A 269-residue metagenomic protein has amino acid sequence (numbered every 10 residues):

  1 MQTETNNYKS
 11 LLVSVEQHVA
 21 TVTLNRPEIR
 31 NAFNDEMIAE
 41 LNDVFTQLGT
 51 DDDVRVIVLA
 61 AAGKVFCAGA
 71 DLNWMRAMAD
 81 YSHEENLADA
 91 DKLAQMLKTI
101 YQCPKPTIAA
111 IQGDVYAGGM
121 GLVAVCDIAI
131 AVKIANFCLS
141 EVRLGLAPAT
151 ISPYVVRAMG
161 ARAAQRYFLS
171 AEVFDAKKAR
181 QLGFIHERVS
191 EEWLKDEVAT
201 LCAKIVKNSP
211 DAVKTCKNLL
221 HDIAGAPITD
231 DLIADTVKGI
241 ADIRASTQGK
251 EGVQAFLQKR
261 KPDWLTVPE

Functional and structural regions predicted by a protein language model:
M1-A62, K98, K195: Conserved CoA-thioester-binding segment of acyl-CoA-metabolizing enzymes
V22, R26, L41, L59 (+6 more regions): Terminal peptide-recognition signature
P27, I130-A135, I185-A234, T247 (+1 more regions): C-terminal long alpha-helix characteristic of the crotonase
A61-K98, V115, P227: Glycine- (often His-adjacent) and acidic-residue-rich active-site loop that binds/positions the CoA thioester
A68-A70, A163-E172: Short helix- or helix-capping micro-motifs that position conserved polar/aromatic residues at function-defining sites
L97-L144: Glycine-rich beta-to-alpha active-site loop
G118-A129, K133-I134, I151-S152, A176-K178 (+2 more regions): Active-site-proximal glycine-rich helix-loop-beta segment
P153-R162: Hydrophobic, secondary-structure "cap" segments at the distal end of domains
